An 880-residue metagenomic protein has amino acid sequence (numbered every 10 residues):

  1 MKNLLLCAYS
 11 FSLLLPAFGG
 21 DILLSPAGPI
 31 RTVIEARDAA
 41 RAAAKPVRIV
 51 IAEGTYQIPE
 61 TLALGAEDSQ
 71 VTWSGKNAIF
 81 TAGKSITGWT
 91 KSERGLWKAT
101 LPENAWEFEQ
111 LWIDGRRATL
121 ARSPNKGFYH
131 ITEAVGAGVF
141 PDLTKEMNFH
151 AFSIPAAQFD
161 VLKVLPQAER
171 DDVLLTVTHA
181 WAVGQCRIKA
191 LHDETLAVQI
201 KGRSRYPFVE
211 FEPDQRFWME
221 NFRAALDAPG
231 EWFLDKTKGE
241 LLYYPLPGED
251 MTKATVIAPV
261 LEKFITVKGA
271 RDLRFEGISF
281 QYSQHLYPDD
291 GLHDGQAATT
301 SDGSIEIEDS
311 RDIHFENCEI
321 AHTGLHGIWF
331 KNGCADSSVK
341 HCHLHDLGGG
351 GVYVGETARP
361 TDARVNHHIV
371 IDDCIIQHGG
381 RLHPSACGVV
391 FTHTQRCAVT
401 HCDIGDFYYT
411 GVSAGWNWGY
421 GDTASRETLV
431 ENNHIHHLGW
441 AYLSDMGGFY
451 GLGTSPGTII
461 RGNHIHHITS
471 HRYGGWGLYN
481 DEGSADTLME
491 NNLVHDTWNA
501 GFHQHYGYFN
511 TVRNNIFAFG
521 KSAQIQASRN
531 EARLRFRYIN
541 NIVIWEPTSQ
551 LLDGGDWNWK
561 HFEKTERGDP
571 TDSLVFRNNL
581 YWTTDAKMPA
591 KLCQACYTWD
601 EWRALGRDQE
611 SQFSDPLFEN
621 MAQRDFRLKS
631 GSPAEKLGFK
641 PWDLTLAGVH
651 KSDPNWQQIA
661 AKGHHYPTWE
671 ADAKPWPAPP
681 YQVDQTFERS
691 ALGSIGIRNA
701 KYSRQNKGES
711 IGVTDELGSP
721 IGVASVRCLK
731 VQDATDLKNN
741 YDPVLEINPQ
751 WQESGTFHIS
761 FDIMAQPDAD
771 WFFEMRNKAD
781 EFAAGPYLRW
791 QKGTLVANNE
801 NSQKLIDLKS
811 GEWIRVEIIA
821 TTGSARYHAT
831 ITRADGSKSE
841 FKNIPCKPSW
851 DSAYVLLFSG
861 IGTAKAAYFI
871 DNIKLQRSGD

Functional and structural regions predicted by a protein language model:
P26-A321, P360-T361, W599, R603-S614 (+1 more regions): Extracellular polysaccharide-degrading/modifying enzymes targeting complex plant/algal/animal polysaccharides
I265, H285-I307, A321, L325-K331 (+3 more regions): Glycine- and acidic/polar-rich repeat regions and solenoidal domains
I278, C374, N541, N579 (+2 more regions): Extracellular beta-strand elements of beta-rich domains used for carbohydrate recognition/degradation or cell-matrix
F280, Y581, D762-D768, K778 (+1 more regions): Solvent-exposed strand-to-loop "edge" motifs in beta-rich extracellular domains
A691-K730: Extracellular glycan-recognition surfaces and repeat-rich motifs
V723-T794: Secretory/extracellular carbohydrate-interaction modules and structurally similar beta-sandwich "look-alikes"
E812-A820, Y827-A829: Short tryptophan-centered beta-strand motifs in secreted/extracellular beta-sheet-rich domains of glycan-recognition
E840-F869: Flexible glycan-contacting loops in extracellular carbohydrate-active proteins
